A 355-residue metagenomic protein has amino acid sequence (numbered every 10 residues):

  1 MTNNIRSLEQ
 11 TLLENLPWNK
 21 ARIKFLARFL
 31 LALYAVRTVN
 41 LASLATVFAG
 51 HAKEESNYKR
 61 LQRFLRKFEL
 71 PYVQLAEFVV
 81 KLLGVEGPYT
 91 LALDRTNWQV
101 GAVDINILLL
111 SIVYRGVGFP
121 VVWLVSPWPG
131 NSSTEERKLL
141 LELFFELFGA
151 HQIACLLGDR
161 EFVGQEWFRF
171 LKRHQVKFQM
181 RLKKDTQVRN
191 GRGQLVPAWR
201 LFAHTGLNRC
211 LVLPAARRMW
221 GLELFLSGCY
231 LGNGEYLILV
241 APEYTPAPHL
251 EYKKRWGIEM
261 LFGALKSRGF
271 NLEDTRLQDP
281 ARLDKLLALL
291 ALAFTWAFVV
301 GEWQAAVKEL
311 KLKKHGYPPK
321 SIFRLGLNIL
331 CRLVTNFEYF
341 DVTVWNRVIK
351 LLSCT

Functional and structural regions predicted by a protein language model:
M1-N40, G50-A52, Q74-A76, E86-Y89 (+2 more regions): Single, function-defining residue in the core of a domain
V47-R60: Short, basic interhelical loop/turn and adjoining N-cap of the next helix at nucleic-acid- or acidic-partner-contacting
Y58-G116: Active-site-proximal, Lys/Arg-enriched surface segment that forms a nucleic-acid-binding/basic interface patch
